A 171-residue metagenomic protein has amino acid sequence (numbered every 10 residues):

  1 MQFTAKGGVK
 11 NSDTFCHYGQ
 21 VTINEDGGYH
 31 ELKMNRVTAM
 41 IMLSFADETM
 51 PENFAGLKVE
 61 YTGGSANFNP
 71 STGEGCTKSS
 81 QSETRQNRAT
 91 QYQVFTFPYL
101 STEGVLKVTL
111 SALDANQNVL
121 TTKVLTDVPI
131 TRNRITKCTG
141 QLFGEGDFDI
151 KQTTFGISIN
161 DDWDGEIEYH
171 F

Functional and structural regions predicted by a protein language model:
M1, N53-R134, W163-F171: Tryptophan-paired
M1-T38: Short, low-hydrophobicity acidic/polar segments
G27-Y29, M40-M42, Y92-V94: Intrinsic-disorder/low-complexity, polar/charged segments enriched in Ser/Thr/Lys/Arg/Asp/Glu/Gln
L32, V59, L110, G140 (+3 more regions): Preference for bulky hydrophobic residues occupying beta-strand positions in well-ordered beta-sheet regions
N35-E48: A short, Gly/Thr-enriched small/hydrophobic beta-strand-prone motif that recurs across taxa
I130-G144: Low-complexity, Pro/Ser/Thr- and charge-rich linker/hinge segments at domain boundaries
E145-F171: Intrinsically disordered, low-complexity repeat and linker tracts
